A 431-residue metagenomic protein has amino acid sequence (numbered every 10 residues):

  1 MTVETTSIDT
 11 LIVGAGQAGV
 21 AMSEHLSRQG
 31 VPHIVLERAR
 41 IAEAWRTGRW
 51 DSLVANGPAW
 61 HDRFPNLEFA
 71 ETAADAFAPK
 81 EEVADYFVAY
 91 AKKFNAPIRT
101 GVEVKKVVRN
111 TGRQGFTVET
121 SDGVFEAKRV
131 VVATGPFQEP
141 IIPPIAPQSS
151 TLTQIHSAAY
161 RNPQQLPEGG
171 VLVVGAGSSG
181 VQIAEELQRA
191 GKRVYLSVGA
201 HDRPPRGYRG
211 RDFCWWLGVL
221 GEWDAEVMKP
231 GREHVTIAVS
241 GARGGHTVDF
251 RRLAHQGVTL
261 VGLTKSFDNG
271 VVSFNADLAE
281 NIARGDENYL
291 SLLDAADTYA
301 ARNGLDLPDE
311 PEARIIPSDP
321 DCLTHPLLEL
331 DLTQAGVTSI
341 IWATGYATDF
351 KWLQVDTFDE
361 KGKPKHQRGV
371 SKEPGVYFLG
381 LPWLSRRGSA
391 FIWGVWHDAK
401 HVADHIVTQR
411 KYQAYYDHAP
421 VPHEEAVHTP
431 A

Functional and structural regions predicted by a protein language model:
T2-T47, F77-A431: Flavin (primarily FAD) cofactor-binding/catalytic cores of flavoenzymes
A42-E68, L253: Redox-cofactor-proximal catalytic regions of oxidoreductases
A70-A74: A short acidic, helix-capping loop that chelates divalent metal ions and anchors anionic groups
